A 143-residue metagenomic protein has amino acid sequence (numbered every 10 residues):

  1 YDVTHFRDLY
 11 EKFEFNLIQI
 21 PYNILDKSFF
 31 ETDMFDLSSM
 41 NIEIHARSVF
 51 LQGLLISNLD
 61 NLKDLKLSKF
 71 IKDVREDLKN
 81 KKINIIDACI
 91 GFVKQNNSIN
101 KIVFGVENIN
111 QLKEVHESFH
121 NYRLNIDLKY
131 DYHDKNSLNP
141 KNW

Functional and structural regions predicted by a protein language model:
Y1-N142: Beta/alpha (TIM)-barrel catalytic core signal, keyed to glycine-rich beta->alpha loops juxtaposed to Asp/Glu that bind
